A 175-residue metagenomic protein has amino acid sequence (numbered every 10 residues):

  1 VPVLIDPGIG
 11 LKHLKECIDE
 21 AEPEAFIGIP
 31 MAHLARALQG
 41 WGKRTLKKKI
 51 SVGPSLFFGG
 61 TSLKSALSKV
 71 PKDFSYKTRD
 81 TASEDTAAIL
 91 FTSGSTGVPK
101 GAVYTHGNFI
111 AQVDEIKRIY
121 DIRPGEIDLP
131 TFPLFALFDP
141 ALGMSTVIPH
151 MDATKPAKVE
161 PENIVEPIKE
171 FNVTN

Functional and structural regions predicted by a protein language model:
P2-I5, I110-I127, F132-N175: Conserved AMP-binding/adenylation subdomain of ANL enzymes
P2-S65, I168-T174: Structural core segment of the AMP-binding/adenylate-forming
G10, T105-N108, E160: Short loop/turn segments at beta->alpha junctions
L14, Y76-K77, I164: Acidic, amphipathic alpha-helical patches
I27, D80, V103, K158: Short aromatic/basic micro-patch
I29, E84, A88, Q112 (+1 more regions): Replace "coordinates the UDP/GDP/TDP-sugar" with "coordinates nucleotide-activated sugar donors
S51, S68-F91, V98, D121-I127: Conserved pre-ATP/AMP-binding loop-to-beta segment of ANL
A87-D114, S145: Conserved AMP-binding A3 loop
